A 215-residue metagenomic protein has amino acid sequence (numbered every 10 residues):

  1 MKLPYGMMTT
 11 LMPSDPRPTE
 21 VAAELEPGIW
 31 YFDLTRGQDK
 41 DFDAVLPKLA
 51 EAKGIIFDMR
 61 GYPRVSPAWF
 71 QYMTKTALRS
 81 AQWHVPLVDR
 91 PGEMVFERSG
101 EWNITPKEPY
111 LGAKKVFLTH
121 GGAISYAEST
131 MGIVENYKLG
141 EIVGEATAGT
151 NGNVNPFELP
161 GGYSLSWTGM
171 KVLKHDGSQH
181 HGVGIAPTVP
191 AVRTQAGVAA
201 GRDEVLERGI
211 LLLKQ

Functional and structural regions predicted by a protein language model:
M1-P160, V198, L212-K214: Cleft-lining beta-strand/loop regions that shape enzyme active-site pockets
D33-L34, T119, G144, W167-G169 (+2 more regions): Pocket-edge structural micro-motifs
D43-A44, E128-S129, D176-G184, R202: Short conserved micro-motifs at the rims of enzyme active sites and ligand-binding pockets
S80, D89-E93, S166-W167, V189-A191 (+1 more regions): Short, intrinsically disordered/low-complexity patches at protein termini and at juxtamembrane boundaries
P156-V189, Q195: C-terminal structured "cap/appendage" subdomains that terminate the fold
T188-Q215: Low-complexity, Gly/Ser/Thr/Pro-rich intrinsically disordered linker/tail segments
